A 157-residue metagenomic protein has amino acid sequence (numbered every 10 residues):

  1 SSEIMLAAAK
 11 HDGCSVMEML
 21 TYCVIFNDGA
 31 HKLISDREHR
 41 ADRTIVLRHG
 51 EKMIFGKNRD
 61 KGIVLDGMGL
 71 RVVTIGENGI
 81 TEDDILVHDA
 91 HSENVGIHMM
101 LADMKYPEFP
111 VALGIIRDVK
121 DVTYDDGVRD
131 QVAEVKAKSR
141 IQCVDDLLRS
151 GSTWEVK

Functional and structural regions predicted by a protein language model:
S1-H11, S15: Contiguous mid-protein beta-loop-alpha structural module that forms a pocket-lining wall or clamp of enzyme active
V16-L20: Short, conserved beta-strand edge motifs with alternating hydrophobic and charged residues
T21-K157: Flexible, low-complexity linker and terminal segments
